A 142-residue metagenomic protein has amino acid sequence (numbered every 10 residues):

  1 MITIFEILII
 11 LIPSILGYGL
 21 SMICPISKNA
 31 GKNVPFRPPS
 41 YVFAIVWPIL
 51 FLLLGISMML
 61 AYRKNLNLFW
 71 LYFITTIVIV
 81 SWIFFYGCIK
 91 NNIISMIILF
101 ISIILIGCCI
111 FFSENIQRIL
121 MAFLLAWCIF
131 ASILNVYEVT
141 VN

Functional and structural regions predicted by a protein language model:
M1-M22: N-terminal signal-anchor transmembrane alpha helix
P25-R37: Membrane-interface helix termini and inter-helical loops of multi-pass transporters
S40-L52, C88-I101: Membrane-interface loop-to-helix entry segments
W47-M58, T75-V78, I101-I103: Core segments of transmembrane alpha-helices that mediate helix-helix packing or line hydrophobic substrate/ligand
R63-N65, F84-I94, F112-R118, E138-N142: Membrane-interface helix caps and helix-loop-helix hairpins in membrane proteins
N65-Y72: Membrane-interfacial loop-to-transmembrane alpha-helix junctions, especially the N-terminal start
I74-W82, I94-C109, W127: Hydrophobic alpha-helical membrane segments
M121-V139: Final/C-terminal transmembrane alpha-helix of multipass membrane proteins
